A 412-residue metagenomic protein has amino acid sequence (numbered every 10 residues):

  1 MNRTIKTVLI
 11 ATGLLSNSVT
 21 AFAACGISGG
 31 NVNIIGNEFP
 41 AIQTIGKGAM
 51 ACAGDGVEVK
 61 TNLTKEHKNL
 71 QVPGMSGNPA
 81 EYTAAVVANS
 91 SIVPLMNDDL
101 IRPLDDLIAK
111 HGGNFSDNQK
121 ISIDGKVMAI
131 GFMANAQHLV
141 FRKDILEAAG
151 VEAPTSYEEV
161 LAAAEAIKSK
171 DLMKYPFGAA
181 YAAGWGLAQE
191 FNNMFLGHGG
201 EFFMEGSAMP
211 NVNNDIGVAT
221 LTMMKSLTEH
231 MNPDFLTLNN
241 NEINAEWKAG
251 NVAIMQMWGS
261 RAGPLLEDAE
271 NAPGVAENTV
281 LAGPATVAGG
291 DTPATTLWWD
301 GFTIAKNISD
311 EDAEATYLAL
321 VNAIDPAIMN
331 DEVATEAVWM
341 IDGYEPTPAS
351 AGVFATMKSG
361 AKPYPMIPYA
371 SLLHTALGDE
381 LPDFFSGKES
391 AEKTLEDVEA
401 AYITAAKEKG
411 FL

Functional and structural regions predicted by a protein language model:
K6-G13, F22-S91, L236, G289 (+2 more regions): Conserved N-terminal structural module of periplasmic/extracytoplasmic solute-binding proteins
N37, T279-T286, N330-D383, K407-L412: Long, aromatic- and glycine/proline-rich binding clefts that accommodate carbohydrate-like moieties
V72-P73, E81-T83, H111-L146, Y175-P176 (+2 more regions): A structural signal for short loop-to-beta-strand junctions that line the ligand-binding cleft of periplasmic/secreted
N89-A136, E152, L161, E190 (+1 more regions): Hinge/lid segment of periplasmic solute-binding proteins
P103-F115, Y181-A182, H198-A219, D268-T279 (+2 more regions): Short, solvent-exposed loop/beta-turn-alpha elements that line the ligand-binding surface or hinge of extracytoplasmic
V127, A149, V218, E229-H230 (+1 more regions): Extracytoplasmic/periplasmic substrate-recognition and gating elements
M128, L161-M209: Extracytoplasmic/periplasmic solute-binding protein
A164, G206-L236: Glycine-centered hinge/linker elements that transmit conformational signals in sensory and ligand-binding systems
